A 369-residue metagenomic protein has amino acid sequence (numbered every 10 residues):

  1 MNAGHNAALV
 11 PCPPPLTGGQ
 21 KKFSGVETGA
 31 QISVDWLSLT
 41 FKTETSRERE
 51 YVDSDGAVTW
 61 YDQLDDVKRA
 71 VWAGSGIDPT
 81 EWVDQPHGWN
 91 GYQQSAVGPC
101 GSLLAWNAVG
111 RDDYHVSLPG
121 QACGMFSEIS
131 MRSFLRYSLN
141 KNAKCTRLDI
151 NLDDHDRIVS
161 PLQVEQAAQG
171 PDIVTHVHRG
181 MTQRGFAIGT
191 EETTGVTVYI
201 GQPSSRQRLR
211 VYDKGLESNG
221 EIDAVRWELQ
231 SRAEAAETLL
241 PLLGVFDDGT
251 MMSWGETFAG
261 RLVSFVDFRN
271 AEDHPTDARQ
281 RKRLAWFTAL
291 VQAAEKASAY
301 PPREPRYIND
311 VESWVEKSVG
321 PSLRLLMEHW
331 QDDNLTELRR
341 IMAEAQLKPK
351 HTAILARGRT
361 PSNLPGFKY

Functional and structural regions predicted by a protein language model:
M1-R306, W314-Y369: Structured, helix-rich domain cores that form ligand/interaction pockets
